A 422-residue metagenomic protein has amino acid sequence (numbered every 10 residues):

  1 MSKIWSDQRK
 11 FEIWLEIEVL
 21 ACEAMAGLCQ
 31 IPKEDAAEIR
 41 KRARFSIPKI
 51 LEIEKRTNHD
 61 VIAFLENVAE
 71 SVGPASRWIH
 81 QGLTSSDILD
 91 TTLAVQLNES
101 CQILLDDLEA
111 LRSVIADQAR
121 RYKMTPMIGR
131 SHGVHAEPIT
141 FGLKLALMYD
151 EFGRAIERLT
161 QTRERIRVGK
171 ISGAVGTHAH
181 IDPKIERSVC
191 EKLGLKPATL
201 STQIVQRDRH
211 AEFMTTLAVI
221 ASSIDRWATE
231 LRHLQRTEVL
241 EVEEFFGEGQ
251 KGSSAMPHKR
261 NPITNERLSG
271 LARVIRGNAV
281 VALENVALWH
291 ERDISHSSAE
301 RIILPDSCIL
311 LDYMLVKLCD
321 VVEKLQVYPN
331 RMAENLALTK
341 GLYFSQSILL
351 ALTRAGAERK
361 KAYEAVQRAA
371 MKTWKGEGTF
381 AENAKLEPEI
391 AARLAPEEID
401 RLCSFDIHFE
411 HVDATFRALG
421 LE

Functional and structural regions predicted by a protein language model:
M1-I13, I17, A37, I53-T57 (+2 more regions): Glycine-rich cofactor/substrate-binding loops
M1-S172, H178, D182-S188, P197 (+3 more regions): A helix-coil-helix interface module used to build multimeric assemblies and to scaffold catalytic/cofactor sites
A21-C22, L97, C101, L217 (+7 more regions): Buried hydrophobic packing segments
A26, Q30, A116, R120-K123 (+9 more regions): Hydrophobic/aromatic-lined pockets within catalytic cores
N98-E109, A116, A146-Y149, G153 (+7 more regions): Short amphipathic alpha-helical segments with heptad-repeat character
L143, A211-V219, S347-A355: Short, well-ordered beta-strand elements within core beta-sheets of diverse protein domains
E186-A279: Acidic, glycine-rich loop-and-beta core segments that form the ion-binding/anion-interacting portion of active sites
